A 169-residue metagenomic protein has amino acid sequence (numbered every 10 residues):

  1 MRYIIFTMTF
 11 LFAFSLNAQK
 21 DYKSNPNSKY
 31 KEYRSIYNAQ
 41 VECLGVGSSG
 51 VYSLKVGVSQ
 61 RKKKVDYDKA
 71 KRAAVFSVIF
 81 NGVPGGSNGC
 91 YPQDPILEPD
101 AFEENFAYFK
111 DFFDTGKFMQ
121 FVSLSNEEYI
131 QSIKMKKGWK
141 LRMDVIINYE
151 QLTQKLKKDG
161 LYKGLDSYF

Functional and structural regions predicted by a protein language model:
Y3-F14: Sec-dependent N-terminal signal peptides
A18-F169: Domain-level marker for long, solvent-exposed, non-transmembrane regions
